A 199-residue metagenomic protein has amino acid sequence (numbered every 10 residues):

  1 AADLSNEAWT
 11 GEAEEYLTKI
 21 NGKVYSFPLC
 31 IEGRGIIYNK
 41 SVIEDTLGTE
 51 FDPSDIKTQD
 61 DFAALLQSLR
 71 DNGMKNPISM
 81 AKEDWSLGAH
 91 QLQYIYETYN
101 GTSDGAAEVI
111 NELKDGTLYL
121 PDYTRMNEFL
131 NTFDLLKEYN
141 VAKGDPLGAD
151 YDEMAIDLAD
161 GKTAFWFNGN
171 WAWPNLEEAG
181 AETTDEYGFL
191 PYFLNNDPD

Functional and structural regions predicted by a protein language model:
A1-I37, G188-L190: Hinge/lid segment of periplasmic solute-binding proteins
A1-T10, K19, S41-F51, K57 (+2 more regions): Extracytoplasmic "Venus flytrap"/periplasmic binding protein-like
A2-T10, S54-D55, T98-E128, E178-G180 (+1 more regions): Short, solvent-exposed loop/beta-turn-alpha elements that line the ligand-binding surface or hinge of extracytoplasmic
E7, D45-T49, Q59-N72, T132-N140 (+3 more regions): Structured segments of extracytoplasmic/periplasmic soluble domains in secreted or envelope-associated proteins
L17-L29, R34, D61-L118, M154 (+1 more regions): Extracytoplasmic/periplasmic solute-binding protein
K23, S41-I43, W171: Short, well-ordered alpha-helical scaffold segment located in the soluble/lumenal catalytic or ligand-binding core
A63-S68, A107-L147: Glycine-centered hinge/linker elements that transmit conformational signals in sensory and ligand-binding systems
Q91-G101, N127-D199: Extracytoplasmic/periplasmic substrate-binding proteins
